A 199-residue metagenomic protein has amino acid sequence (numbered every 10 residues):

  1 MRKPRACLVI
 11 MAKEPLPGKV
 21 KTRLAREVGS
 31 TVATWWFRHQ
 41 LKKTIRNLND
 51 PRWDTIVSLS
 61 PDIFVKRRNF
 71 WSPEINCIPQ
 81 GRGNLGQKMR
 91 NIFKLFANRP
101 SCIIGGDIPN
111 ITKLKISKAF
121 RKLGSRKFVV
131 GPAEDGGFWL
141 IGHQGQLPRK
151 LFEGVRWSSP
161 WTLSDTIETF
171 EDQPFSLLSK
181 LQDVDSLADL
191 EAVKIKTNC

Functional and structural regions predicted by a protein language model:
M1-R23: N-terminal nucleotide-binding beta1-loop-alpha1 segment
R2, S164-C199: Conserved alpha/beta core of the MobA/IspD/sugar-nucleotide pyrophosphorylase nucleotidyltransferase superfamily
W35-W53: A short, N-terminal amphipathic alpha-helix
W53-P61: Short beta-strand/loop segment that forms part of the nucleotide-sugar
R67-P100, S159: Short phosphate-binding loop-to-helix
C102-I104: Short aromatic-hydrophobic micro-motifs that form the base-stacking/packing surface for donor nucleotide recognition
I111-G137: Conserved donor-nucleotide/metal-binding helix-loop-beta segment in metal-dependent transferases, i.e., the alpha-helix
Q146-I167: Short, glycine-/small-residue-rich phosphate/pyrophosphate-handling segment
